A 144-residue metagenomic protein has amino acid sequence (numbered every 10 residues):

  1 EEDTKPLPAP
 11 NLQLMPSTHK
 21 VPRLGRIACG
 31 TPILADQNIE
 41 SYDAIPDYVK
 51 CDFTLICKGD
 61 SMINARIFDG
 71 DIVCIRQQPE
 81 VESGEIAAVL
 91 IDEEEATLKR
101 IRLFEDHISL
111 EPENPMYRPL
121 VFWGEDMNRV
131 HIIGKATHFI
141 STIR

Functional and structural regions predicted by a protein language model:
E1-F68, A96, L103-H107, R129-V130 (+1 more regions): Short, positionally conserved secondary-structure boundary motifs
G70-I72, E85: Structural motif
C74-I75, A88: Hydrophobic beta-strand signal
I75-E82: Short acidic low-complexity segments
S83-L98, R102-H107: Short, compositionally biased
I108-E113: Short, solvent-exposed secondary-structure boundary/capping segments
N114-W123: Flexible, small-/acidic-enriched active-site or ligand-binding loops
